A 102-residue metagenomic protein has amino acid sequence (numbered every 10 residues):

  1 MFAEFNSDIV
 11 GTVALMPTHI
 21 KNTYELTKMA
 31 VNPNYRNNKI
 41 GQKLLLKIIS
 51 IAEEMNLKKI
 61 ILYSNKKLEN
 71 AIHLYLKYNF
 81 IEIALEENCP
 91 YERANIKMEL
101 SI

Functional and structural regions predicted by a protein language model:
M1-T27, N32-N34, L45-K47, I51 (+2 more regions): Acetyl-CoA-dependent GNAT
V10-V13, I40, Y63, N70: Short glycine-rich loop/turn motifs that provide flexible caps or phosphate-binding loops at active sites
K21, M55, Y63: Residue-level signal for short amphipathic helical patches enriched in basic/charged and nearby hydrophobic residues
N32-N38, K66: Active-site acidic-Proline motif in GNAT/NAT acetyltransferases
K43-I60, L74: Conserved acyl-CoA
K58-I102: C-terminal "cap" of GNAT-fold acetyltransferases
